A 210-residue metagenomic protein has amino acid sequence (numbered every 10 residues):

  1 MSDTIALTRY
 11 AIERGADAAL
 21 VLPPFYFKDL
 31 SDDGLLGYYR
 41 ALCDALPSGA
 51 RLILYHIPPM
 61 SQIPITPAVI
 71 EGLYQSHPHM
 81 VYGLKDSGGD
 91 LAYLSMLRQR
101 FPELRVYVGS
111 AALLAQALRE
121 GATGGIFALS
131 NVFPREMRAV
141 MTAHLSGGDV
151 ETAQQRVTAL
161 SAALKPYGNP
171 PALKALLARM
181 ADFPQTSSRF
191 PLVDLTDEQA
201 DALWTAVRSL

Functional and structural regions predicted by a protein language model:
M1-Q62, V81: Active-site beta->alpha loop and helix N-cap motifs at the rims of alpha/beta catalytic domains
D3-E13, G34-D44, A68-G72, A92 (+3 more regions): Alpha-helical scaffolding segments of alpha/beta enzyme cores, especially the outer helices of TIM-barrel or partial
A11, L42, L84, A117 (+3 more regions): Conserved, mostly hydrophobic/aromatic
I12-A18, E71-S76, M180-D182: Short, electropositive alpha-helical surface patch
P24, S130, F190: Residue-level "edge-of-site" marker
A45-A50, I57-Y167: Catalytic alpha/beta core domains of metabolic enzymes, predominantly
L118, R156-L192: Conserved short secondary-structure transition element at the edge of the structured enzyme core that lines
D182-L210: Flexible C-terminal active-site loop/helix
